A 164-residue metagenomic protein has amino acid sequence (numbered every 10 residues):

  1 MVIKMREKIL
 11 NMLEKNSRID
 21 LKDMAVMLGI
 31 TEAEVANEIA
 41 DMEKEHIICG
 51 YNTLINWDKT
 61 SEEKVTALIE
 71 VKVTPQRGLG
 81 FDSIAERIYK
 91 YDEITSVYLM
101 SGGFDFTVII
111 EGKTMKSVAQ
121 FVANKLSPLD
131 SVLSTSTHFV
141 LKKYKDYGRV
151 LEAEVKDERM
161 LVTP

Functional and structural regions predicted by a protein language model:
M1-P164: A compositional/biophysical signature of low hydrophobicity enriched in polar/charged and small residues
